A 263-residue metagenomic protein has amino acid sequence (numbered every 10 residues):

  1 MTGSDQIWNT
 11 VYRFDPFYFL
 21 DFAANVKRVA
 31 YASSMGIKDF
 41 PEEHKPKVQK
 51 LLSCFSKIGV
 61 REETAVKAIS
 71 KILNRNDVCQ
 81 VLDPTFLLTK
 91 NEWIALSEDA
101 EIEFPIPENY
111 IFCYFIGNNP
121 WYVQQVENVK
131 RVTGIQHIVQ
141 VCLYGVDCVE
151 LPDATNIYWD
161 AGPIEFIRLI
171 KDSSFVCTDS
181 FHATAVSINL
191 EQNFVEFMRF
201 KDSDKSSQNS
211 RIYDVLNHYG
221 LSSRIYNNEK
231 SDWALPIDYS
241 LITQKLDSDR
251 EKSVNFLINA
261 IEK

Functional and structural regions predicted by a protein language model:
M1-K263: Active-site anion-handling motifs in enzyme catalytic cores
